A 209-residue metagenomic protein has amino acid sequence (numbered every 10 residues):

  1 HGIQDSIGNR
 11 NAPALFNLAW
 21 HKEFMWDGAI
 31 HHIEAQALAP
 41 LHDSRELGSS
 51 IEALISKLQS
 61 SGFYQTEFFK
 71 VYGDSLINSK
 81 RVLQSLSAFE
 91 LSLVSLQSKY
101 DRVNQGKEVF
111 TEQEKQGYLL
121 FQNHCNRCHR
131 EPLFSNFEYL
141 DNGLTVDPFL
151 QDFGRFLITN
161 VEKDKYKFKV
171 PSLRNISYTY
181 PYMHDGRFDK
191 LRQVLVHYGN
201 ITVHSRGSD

Functional and structural regions predicted by a protein language model:
H1-D209: Periplasmic c-type cytochrome electron-transfer domains
